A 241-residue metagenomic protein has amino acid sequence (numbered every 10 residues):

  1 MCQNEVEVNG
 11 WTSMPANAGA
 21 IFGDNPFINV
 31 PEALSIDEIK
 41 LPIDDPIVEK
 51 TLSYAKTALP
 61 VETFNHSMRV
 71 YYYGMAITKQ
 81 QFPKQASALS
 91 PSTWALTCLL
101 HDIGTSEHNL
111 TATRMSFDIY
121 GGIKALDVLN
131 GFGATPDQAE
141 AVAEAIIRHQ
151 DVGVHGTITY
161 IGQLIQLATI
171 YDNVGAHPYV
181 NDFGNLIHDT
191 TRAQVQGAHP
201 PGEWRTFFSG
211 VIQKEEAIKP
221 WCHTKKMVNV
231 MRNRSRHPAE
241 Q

Functional and structural regions predicted by a protein language model:
M1-L34, A58-V61, M68, M75-S87 (+2 more regions): Divalent metal-dependent phosphate-bond-processing catalytic cores, especially two-metal-ion Mg2+/Mn2+ enzymes that act
I39-I43, E62-R69, A86-S92: Short, contiguous, pocket-lining structural segments that sit at or immediately flank catalytic/ligand-binding sites
I43-E49, T97-C98: Active-site-adjacent bridging/hinge elements
E49-H66, M75-T78, G104-H108: Active-site flanking loop/helix segments enriched in acidic
V70-Y73, M115-F132: An active-site-proximal "capping" alpha-helix that borders the catalytic cofactor pocket
Y72, I77-Q85, W94, L100 (+1 more regions): N-terminal core-entry segment
S87-S90, G133-A145: Acidic/histidine metal-binding catalytic segments
S90-L110, F117, G121, A125 (+1 more regions): His-Asp-centered metal-binding catalytic motifs of divalent-metal-dependent phosphohydrolases/nucleases
